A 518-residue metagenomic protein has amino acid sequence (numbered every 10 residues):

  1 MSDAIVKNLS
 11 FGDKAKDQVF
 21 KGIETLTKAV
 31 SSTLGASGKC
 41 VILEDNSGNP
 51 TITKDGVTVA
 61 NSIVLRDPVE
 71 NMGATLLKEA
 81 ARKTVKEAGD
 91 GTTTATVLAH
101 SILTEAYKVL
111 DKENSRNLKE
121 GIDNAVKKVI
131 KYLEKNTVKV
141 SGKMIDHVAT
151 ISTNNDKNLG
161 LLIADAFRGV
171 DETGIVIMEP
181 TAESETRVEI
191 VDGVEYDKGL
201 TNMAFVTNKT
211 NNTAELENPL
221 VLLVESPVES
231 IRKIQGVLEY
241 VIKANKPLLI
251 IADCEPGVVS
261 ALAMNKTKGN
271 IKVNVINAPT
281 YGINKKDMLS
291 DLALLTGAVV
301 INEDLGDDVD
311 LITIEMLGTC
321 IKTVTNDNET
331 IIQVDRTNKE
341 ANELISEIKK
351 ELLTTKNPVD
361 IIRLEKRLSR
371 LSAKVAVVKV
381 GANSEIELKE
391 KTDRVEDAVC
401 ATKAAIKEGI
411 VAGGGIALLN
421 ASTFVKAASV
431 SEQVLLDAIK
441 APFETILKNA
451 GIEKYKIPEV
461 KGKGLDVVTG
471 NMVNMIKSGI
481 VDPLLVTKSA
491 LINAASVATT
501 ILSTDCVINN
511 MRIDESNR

Functional and structural regions predicted by a protein language model:
M1-S47: N-terminal, positively charged regions that mediate nucleic acid binding
F11, V19, V64, V69-N71 (+4 more regions): Extended, low-charge hydrophobic alpha-helical regions
V19, G35, G89, K112-E113 (+8 more regions): Residue-level signature of catalytic and energy-coupling elements of molecular machines, predominantly ATP/GTP-dependent
A36, T84-T94, I410-A412: Glycine/serine-rich anion-binding loops at beta->alpha junctions that coordinate negatively charged ligand groups
N46, V97-T104, K127-I130, E134 (+3 more regions): Core structural elements
T51-T84, D197: Active-site cofactor/substrate anionic-group-binding motifs, chiefly glycine- and Lys/Arg-rich phosphate-binding loops
K108, S115-A149, E215-N218, V224 (+2 more regions): A structural-propensity feature for long, helix-poor, extended segments
I130-E408, A412, V507-R518: Long, structured protein-protein interaction/assembly regions in large complexes
